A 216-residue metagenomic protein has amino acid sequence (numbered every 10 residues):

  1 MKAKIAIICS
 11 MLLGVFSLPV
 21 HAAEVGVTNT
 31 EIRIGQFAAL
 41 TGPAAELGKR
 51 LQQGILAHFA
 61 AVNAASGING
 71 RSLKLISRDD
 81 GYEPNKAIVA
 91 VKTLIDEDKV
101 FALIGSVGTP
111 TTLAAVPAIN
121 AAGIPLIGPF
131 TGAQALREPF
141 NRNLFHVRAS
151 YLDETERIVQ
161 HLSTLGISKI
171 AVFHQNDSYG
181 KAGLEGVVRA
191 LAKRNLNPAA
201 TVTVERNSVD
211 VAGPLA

Functional and structural regions predicted by a protein language model:
M1-R33: Short, low-complexity disordered leader/linker segments with a strong preference for bacterial N-terminal type II
A22-Q36, G67-S72, S163-S168: Immediate post-signal peptide segment of exported/extracytoplasmic ligand-binding proteins
E31-R33, E46-Q53, A61, A65-A135 (+2 more regions): Beta-alpha junction/loop-to-helix N-cap segments that form part of ligand/metal-binding clefts
A38-A44: Short glycine-rich His-centered loop
A39, D80, Q175: Cofactor-binding loop segments of dinucleotide-utilizing enzymes, especially the Rossmann-like FAD- and NAD(P)+-binding
V89, Q134-A135, R142-A216: Extracellular/periplasmic Venus flytrap/periplasmic-binding protein
